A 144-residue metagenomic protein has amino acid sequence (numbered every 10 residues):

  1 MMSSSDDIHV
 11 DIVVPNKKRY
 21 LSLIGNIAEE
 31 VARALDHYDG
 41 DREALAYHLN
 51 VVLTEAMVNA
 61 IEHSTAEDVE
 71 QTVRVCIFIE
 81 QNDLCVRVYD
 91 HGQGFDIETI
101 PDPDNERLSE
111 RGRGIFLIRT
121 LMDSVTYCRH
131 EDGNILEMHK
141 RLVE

Functional and structural regions predicted by a protein language model:
M1-D11, I61-E144: Conserved beta-strand-loop-beta-strand hairpin that lines the nucleotide-binding pocket of ATP/GTP-utilizing enzymes
D6-E43: Helix-loop-beta hinge of the Bergerat
K17, L45, L49, Q81 (+1 more regions): Hydrophobic alpha-helical segments and their boundary regions
A32-T54, R107-S109: Conserved short strand/loop->alpha-helix "switch" segment adjacent to the catalytic nucleotide/phosphoryl-transfer site
E55, N59: Conserved polar catalytic motif of the HATPase_c/GHKL fold
